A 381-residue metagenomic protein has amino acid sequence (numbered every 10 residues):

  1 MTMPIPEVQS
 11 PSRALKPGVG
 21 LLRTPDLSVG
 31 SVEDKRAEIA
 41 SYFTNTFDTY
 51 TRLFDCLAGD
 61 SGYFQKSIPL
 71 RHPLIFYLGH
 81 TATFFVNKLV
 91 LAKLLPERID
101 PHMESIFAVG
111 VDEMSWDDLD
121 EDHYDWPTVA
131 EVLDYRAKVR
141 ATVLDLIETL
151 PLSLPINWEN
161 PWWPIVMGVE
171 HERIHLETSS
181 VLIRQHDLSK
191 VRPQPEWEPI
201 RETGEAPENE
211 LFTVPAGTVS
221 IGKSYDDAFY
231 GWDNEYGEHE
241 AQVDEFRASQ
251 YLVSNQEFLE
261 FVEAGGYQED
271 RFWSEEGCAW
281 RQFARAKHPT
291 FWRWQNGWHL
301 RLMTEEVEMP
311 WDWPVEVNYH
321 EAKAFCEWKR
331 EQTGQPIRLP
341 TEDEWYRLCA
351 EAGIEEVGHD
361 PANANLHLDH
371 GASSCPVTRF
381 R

Functional and structural regions predicted by a protein language model:
T2-P17, D60-S115, L152-G204, F246 (+7 more regions): Short, contiguous alpha-helical
T2-Y63, S67: N-terminal regions that are enriched for targeting/export leaders and immediately downstream pro/stem segments
P25-S31, W116-W126, P155-N157, Y236-Q242 (+2 more regions): Short glycine/proline-rich turn/loop motifs
E33-I39, W126-L133, W162-V166, D244-A248 (+2 more regions): Active-site rim elements
I39-Y42, T46-L53, T81, T128 (+4 more regions): Alpha-helical packing segments of well-folded alpha/beta enzyme cores
Y42, V109-S153, W163-M167, S249: Acidic/histidine-rich alpha-helical segments that form the ligand environment of transition-metal centers
D60-S61, D226-V243: Short, conserved catalytic-motif segment at the N-terminal edge
G168, E172, L182-E202, P207-G231 (+2 more regions): Functional-site microenvironments in short loops/helix caps that host divalent-cation chemistry
